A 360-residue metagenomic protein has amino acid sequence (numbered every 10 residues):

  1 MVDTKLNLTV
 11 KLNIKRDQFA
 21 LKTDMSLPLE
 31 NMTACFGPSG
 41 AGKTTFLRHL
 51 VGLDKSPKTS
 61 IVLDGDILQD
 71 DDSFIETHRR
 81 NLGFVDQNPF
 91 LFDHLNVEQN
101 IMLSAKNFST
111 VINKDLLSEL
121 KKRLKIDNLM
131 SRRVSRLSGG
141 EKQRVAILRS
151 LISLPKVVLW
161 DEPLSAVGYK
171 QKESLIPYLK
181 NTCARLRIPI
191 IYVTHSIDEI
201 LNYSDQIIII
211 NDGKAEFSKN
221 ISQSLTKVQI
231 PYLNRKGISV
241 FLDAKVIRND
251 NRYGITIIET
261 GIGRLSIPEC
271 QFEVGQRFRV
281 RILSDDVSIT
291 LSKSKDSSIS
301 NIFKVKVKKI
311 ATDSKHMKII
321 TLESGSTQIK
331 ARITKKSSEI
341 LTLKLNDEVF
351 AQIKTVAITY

Functional and structural regions predicted by a protein language model:
D66, D70, I112-L129, K180-N181: Conserved ABC ATPase "signature" region
L68-G83, N107: ABC ATPase NBD coupling module
R133-L137, E141: Conserved ABC ATPase signature
I152-K156: A short, proline-enriched helix->beta-strand linker immediately N-terminal to the Walker B motif in ABC-type P-loop
V158-E162: Catalytic Walker B motif of ABC-type/P-loop ATPase nucleotide-binding domains
A184, T194-I262: Internal alpha/beta loop-helix hairpins
I262-A311, Q328, K335-Y360: Glycine/charge-rich catalytic "coupling/switch" loops of P-loop NTPases
